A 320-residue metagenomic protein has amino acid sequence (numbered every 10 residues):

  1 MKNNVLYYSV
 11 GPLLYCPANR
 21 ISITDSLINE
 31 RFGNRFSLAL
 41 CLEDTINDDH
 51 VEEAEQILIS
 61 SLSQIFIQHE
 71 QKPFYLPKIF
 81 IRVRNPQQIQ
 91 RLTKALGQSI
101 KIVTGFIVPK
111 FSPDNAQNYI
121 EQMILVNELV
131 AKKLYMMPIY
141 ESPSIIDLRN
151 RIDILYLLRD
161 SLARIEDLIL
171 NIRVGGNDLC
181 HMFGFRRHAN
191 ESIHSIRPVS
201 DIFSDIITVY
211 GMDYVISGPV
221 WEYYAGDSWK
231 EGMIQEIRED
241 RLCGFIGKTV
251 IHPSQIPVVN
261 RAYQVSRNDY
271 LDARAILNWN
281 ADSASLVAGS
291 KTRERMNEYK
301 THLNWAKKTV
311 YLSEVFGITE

Functional and structural regions predicted by a protein language model:
M1-E320: Expand to "…catalyze enediolate/carbanion chemistry for C-C bond making/breaking, isomerization, decarboxylation
